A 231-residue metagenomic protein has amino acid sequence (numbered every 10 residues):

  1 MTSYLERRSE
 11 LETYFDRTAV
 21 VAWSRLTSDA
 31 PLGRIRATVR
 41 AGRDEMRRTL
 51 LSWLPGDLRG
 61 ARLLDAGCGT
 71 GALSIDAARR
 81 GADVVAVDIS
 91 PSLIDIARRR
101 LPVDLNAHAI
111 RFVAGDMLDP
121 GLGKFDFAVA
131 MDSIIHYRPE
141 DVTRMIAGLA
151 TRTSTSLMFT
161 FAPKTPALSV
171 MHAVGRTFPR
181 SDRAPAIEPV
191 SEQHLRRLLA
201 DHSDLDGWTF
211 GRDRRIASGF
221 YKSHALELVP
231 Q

Functional and structural regions predicted by a protein language model:
T2-G56: Conserved class I S-adenosyl-L-methionine
L64, A72-A114: Class I SAM-dependent methyltransferase SAM/SAH-binding core
G69: Conserved glycine-rich SAM-binding loop
D119-G123: Short conserved loop adjoining the S-adenosyl-L-methionine
V129: A conserved beta-strand element that flanks and buttresses the S-adenosyl-L-methionine
Y137-G148: A short, conserved alpha-helix within the catalytic core of class I
S154-A162: Conserved beta-strand signature within the Rossmann-like core of class I S-adenosyl-L-methionine
A186-D204: Short alpha-helix
